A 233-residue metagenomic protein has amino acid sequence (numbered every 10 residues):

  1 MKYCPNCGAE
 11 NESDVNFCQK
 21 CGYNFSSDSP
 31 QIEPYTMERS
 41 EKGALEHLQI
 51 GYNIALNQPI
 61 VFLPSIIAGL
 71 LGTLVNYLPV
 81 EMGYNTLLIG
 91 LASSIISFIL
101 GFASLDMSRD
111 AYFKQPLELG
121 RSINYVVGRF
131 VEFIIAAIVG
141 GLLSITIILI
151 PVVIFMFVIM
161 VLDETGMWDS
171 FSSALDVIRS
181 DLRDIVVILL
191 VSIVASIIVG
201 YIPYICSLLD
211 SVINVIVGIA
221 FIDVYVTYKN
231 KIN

Functional and structural regions predicted by a protein language model:
M1-C4, L48, S104-L105, I154: Residue-level signal for cytosolic alpha-helical hairpin/rod architecture
M1-E33: Cys/His-rich metal-coordination motifs, chiefly Zn-binding "fingers/knuckles"
P30-V80, Q115-G120, I148-V215: Nonpolar helix-loop interface/hinge motif
I60-I67, N85-S93, N124, G128-V139 (+2 more regions): Alpha-helical transmembrane segments of integral membrane proteins
G83-F113, E132-F133, A137-S172, P203-I232: Selective recognition of hydrophobic, aromatic-rich stretches within alpha-helical transmembrane segments of polytopic
M107-D110, L117, V126-V127: Hydrophobic alpha-helical segments and helix pairs
